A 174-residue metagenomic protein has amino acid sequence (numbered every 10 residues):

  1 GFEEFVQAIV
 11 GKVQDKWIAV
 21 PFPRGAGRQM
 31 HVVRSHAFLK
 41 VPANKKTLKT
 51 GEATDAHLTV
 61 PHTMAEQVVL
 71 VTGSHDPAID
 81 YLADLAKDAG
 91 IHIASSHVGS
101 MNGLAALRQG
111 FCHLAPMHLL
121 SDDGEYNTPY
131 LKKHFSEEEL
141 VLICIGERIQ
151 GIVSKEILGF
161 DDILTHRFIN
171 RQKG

Functional and structural regions predicted by a protein language model:
G1-E66: Flexible glycine/proline-rich
E3, S35-H36, R148-Q150, T165-H166: Short, surface-exposed beta-edge/turn micro-motifs
I9-K12, L85-A89: Short, solvent-exposed amphipathic alpha-helical segments in soluble enzyme and RNA/protein-processing domains
F22, S74, S96-V98, I145 (+1 more regions): Conserved beta-strand termini and adjacent loop/short-helix elements that scaffold enzyme active sites in alpha/beta
E66-H75, F160-G174: Short loop->beta-strand "edge-of-pocket" segments that line small-molecule binding or catalytic clefts across diverse
V69-D88: N-terminal winged-helix
K87-F160: N-terminal segment of the mature folded domain
